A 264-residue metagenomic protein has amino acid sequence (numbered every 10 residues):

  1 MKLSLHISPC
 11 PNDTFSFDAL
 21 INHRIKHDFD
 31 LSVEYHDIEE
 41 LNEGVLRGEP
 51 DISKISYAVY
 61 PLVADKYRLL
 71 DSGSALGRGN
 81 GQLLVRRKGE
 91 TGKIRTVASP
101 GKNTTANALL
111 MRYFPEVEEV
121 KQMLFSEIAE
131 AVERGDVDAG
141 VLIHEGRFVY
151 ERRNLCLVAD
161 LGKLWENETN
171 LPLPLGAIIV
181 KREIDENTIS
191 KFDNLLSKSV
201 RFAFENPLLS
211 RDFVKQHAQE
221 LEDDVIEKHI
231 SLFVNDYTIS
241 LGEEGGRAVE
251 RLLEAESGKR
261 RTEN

Functional and structural regions predicted by a protein language model:
M1, E254-N264: Short, basic, low-complexity termini and linkers enriched in Ser/Thr/Gly/Pro that act as targeting/leader peptides
K2-N22, N80-D138, E145, R247: Bilobed "Venus flytrap"/periplasmic-binding protein-like clamshell domains and structurally analogous long
S4, K66-S74, T96: A structural signal for short loop-to-beta-strand junctions that line the ligand-binding cleft of periplasmic/secreted
D37-E39, G48-P61, L124-F125, L142-F148: Beta->alpha turn/N-cap motifs
G44-L46, V132-E133, F192, E256: Hydrophobic residues within well-ordered alpha-helices
L69-E90, W165-E183: Hydrophobic/proline-rich hinge and linker segments of small-molecule sensing/allosteric domains, predominantly
F125-K215: Pocket-lining segment of extracytoplasmic ligand-binding domains
D185-L253: Secondary-structure end/capping motifs
